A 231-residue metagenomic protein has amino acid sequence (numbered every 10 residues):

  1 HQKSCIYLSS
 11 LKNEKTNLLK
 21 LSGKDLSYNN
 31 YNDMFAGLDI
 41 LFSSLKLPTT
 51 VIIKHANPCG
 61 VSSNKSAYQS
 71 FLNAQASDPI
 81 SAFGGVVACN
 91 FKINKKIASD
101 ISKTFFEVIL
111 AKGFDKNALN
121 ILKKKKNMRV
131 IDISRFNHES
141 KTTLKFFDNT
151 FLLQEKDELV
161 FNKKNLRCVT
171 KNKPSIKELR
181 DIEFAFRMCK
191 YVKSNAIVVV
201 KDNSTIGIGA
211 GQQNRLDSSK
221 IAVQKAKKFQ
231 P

Functional and structural regions predicted by a protein language model:
H1-P231: ATP-dependent carboxylate/acyl-activation modules
